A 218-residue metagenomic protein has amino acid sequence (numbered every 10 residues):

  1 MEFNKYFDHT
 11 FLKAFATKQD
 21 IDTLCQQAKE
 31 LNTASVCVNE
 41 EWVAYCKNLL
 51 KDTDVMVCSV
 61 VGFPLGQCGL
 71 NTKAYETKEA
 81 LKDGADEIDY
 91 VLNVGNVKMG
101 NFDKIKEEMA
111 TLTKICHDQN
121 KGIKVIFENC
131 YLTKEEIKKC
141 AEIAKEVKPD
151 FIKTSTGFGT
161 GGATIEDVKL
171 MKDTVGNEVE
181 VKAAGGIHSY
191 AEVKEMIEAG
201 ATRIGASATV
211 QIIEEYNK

Functional and structural regions predicted by a protein language model:
M1-L31, V43-V60, Q67-V181, S189-V210 (+1 more regions): Alpha/beta enzyme core
S35-V43: N-terminal low-complexity or amphipathic/hydrophobic leaders
